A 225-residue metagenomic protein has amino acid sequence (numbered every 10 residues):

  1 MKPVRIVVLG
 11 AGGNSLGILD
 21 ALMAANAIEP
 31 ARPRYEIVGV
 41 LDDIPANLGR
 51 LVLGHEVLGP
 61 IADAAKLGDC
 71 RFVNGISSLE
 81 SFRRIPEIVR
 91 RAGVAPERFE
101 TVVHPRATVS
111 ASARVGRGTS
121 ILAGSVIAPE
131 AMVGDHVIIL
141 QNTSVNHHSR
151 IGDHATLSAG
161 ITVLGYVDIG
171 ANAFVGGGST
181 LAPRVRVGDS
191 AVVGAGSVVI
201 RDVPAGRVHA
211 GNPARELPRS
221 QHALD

Functional and structural regions predicted by a protein language model:
P3-M23: Glycine-rich adenosine-cofactor-binding loop
I18-L19, R50, R83-I85, V203 (+1 more regions): Short glycine-/acidic-enriched loop or helix-start segments at secondary-structure transitions that form or flank
L22-N26, V89-R91, D225: Short, solvent-exposed amphipathic alpha-helical segments in soluble enzyme and RNA/protein-processing domains
A27-G49: NAD(P)-binding Rossmann-fold cofactor-contacting core
P45-T108: Phosphate-bearing ligand-interacting subdomains that bind or position ATP/ADP/UDP/GDP/NAD(P) or nucleotide-linked
T101-L217: Structural signal for interior beta-strand "rungs" in well-ordered beta-sheet cores of soluble enzyme domains
